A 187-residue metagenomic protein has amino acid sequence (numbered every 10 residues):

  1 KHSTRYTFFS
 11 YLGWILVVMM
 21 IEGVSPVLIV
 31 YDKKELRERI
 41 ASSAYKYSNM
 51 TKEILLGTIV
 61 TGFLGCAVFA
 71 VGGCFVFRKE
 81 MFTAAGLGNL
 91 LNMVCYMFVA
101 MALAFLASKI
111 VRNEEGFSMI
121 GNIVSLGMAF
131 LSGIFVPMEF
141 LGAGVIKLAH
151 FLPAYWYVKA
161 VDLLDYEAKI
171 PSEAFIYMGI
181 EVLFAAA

Functional and structural regions predicted by a protein language model:
K1-H2: Extracytoplasmic/periplasmic domains immediately adjacent to an N-terminal transmembrane anchor in multi-pass membrane
T7-P26: Long, hydrophobic alpha-helical segments
F8, G86-V94, F98, M119-I120 (+2 more regions): Hydrophobic alpha-helical transmembrane segments
S10, D162-A187: Alpha-helical transmembrane segments of multi-pass membrane transporters/translocases
E22-S43, Y47: Transmembrane helix boundary and interhelical loop/hinge segments in multi-pass membrane proteins
Y47, T51-M119, L126: Alpha-helical transmembrane segments and their short interhelical loops
C74, S108-K109, G133, K159 (+1 more regions): Transmembrane helix-loop junction
E114-L148: Transmembrane helix segments
